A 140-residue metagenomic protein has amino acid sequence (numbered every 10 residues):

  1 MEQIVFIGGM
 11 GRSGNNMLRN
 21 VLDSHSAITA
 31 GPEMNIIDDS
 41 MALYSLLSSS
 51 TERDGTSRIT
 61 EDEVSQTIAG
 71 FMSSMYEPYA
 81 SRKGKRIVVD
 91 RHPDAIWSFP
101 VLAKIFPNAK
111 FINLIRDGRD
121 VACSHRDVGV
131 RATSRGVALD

Functional and structural regions predicted by a protein language model:
M1-M75, R82: PAPS-dependent sulfotransferase catalytic core
A42-S45, R82-D140: PAPS-dependent sulfotransferase catalytic domain
M72-Y76, F99-L102: Generic hydrophobic alpha-helical segments
S73, E77, C123-R126: Amphipathic, well-packed alpha-helical segments that form the structural scaffold of globular domains
